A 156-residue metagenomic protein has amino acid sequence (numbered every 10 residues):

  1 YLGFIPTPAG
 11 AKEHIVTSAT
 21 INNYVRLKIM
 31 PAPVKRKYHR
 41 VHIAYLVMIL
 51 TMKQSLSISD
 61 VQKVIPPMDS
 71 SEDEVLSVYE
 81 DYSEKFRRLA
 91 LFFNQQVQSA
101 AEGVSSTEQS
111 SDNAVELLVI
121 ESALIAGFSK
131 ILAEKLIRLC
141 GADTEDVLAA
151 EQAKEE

Functional and structural regions predicted by a protein language model:
Y1-M68: Basic helix-turn-helix/winged-helix DNA-binding cores and closely related short helical interaction motifs
P67-E156: Intrinsically disordered, low-complexity, charge-dense segments enriched in Lys/Arg and Glu/Asp interspersed
